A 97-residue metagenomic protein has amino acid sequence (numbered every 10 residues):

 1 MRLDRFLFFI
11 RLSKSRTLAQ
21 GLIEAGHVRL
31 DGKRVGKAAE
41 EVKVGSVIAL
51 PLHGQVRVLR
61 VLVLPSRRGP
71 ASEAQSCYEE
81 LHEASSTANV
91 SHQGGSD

Functional and structural regions predicted by a protein language model:
M1-F9, R16-G21, R29-D97: Strongly charged
G26: Glycine-centered, phosphate/nucleic-acid-interacting loop/turn motifs that mediate DNA/RNA or nucleotide
